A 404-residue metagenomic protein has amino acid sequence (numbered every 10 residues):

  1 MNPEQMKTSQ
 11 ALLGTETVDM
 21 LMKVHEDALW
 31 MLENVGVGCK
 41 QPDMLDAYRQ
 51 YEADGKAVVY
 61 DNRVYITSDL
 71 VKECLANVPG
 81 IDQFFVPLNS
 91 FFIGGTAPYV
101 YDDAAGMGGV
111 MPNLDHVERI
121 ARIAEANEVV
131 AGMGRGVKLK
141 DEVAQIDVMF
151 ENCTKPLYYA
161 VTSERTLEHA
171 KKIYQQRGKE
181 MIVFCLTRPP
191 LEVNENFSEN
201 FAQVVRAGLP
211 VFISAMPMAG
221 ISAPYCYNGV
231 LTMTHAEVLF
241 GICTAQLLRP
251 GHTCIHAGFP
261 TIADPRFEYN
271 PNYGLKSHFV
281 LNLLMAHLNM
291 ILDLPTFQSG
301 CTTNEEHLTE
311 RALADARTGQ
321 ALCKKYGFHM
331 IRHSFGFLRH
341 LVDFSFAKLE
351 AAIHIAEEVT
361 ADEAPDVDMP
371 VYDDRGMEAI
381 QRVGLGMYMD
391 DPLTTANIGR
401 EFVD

Functional and structural regions predicted by a protein language model:
M1-G14, D19, M31-E33, C39-Y51 (+5 more regions): N-terminal intrinsically disordered, cationic/polar leader segments that include organellar targeting peptides
M1-K7, L12-D27, V35, K40-E52 (+1 more regions): Catalytic-core signal marking the mid-to-C-terminal active-site face
S9-L13, F267-Y273, C301-L308, G336-K348: Short beta-alpha connecting loops at secondary-structure transitions that line or flank enzyme active sites
V24-D27, M31-G38, Y51, C74-I81 (+10 more regions): Change "in soluble alpha/beta enzymes" to "in soluble alpha/beta proteins
G38-L45, V58-Y60, R249-I255, D293-S299 (+2 more regions): Flexible, glycine/charged-enriched surface loops at secondary-structure junctions
M44-Y51, F259-D264, G300-L308, F337-L341 (+1 more regions): A glycine-rich phosphate-binding loop feature that marks nucleotide/adenosyl-phosphate handling sites
G108-H329: Helix-rich catalytic cores of soluble enzyme domains
L308-A352, A356: Ligand/cofactor pocket segment of small-molecule handling proteins
